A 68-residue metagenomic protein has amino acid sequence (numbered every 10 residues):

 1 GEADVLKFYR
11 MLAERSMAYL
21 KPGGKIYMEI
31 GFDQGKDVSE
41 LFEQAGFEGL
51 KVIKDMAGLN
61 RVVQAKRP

Functional and structural regions predicted by a protein language model:
G1-R67: S-adenosylmethionine
